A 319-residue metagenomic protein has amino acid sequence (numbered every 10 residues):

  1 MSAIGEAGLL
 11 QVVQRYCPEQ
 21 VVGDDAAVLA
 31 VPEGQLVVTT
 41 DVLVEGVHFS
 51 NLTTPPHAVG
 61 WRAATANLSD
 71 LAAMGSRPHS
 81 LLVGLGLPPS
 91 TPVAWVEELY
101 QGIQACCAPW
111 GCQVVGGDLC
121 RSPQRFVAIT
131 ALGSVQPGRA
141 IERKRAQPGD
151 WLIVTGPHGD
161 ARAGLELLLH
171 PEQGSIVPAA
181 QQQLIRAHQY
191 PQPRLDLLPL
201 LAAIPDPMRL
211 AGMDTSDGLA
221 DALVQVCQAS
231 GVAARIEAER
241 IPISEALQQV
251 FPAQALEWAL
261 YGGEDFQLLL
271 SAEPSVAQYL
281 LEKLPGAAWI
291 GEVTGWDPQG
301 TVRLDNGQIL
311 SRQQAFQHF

Functional and structural regions predicted by a protein language model:
M1-L9, T54, S90-Q113, C120-V127 (+2 more regions): Glycine-/charge-enriched secondary-structure boundary and capping motifs
M1-P55, M74, V83: Extreme N-terminal cap/leader segments of soluble proteins
E19-V21, L29-P32, C107, C120-Q124 (+5 more regions): Solvent-exposed alpha-helices and their adjacent loops that cap or buttress functional pockets in soluble metabolic
V28, N67, G75, V114 (+4 more regions): Residue-level signal for inorganic ion chemistry
L43, H79-P171, E292: Glycine-rich anion-binding loops of enzyme active sites
G60-L71, G102, C106: Short, well-ordered amphipathic alpha-helical segments that serve as non-catalytic structural scaffolds within diverse
T130-I141, P148, A179-A203: Active-site glycine-rich loop that binds ribose-phosphate moieties when present
L152-G156, Y190-L219: Internal active-site segments that recognize and position negatively charged phosphoryl groups and nucleotide moieties
